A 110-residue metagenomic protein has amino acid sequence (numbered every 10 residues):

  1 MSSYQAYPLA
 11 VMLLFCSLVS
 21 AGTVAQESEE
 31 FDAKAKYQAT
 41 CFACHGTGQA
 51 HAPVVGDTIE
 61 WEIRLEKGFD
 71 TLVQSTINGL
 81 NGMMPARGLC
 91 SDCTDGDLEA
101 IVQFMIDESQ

Functional and structural regions predicted by a protein language model:
M1-V11: Bacterial N-terminal signal peptides that target proteins for export
C16-G22: N-terminal signal peptide c-region/cleavage motif recognized by signal peptidases
V24-A43: Short N-terminal segments immediately surrounding and downstream of signal-peptide cleavage
E30, D107-Q110: Generic C-terminal helix-cap and adjacent flexible tail
D32, K36, E60, T71 (+1 more regions): Extracytoplasmic/secreted proteins, especially bacterial periplasmic and envelope-associated proteins
Q38-T47, I101, M105: The canonical Cys-X-X-Cys-His
A43-Q74: Gly/Gly-Pro-rich "capping" loops immediately C-terminal to redox-active cysteine motifs in periplasmic/lumenal
V54, S75-E99, M105-E108: Axial heme c-ligation environment in periplasmic c-type cytochrome domains
